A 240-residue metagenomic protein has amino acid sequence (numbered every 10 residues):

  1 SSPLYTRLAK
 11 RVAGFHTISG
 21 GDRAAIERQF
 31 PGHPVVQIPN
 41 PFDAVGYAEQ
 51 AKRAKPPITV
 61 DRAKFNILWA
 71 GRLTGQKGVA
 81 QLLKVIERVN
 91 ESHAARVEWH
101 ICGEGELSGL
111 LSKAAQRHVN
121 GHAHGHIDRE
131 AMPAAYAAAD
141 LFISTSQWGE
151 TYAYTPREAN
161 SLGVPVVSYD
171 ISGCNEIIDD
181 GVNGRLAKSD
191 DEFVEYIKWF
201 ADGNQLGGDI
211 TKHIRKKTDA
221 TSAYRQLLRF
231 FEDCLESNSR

Functional and structural regions predicted by a protein language model:
S1-F15: Membrane-proximal helix-turn-helix segments that form the acceptor-binding/catalytic region of lipid-linked
G21, P41: Carbohydrate-associated surface elements
F65, W69-R88, E106-G109: A conserved mid-protein helix/loop that constitutes part of the nucleotide-sugar donor-binding site
L110-I127: Nucleotide-activated donor-binding/catalytic signature segment of Leloir-type glycosyltransferases, i.e., the conserved
H126-I127, A135-A139: Short alpha-helical donor nucleotide-sugar binding micro-motif in glycosyltransferases
P165-S168: Short hydrophobic beta-strand element within catalytic cores of glycosyltransferases and related nucleotide-activated
D180-D191, K198-N204: Conserved acidic donor-binding segment of nucleotide-sugar-dependent glycosyltransferases
Q205-L235: A charged, aromatic-enriched C-terminal amphipathic alpha-helix characteristic of glycosyltransferases across folds
